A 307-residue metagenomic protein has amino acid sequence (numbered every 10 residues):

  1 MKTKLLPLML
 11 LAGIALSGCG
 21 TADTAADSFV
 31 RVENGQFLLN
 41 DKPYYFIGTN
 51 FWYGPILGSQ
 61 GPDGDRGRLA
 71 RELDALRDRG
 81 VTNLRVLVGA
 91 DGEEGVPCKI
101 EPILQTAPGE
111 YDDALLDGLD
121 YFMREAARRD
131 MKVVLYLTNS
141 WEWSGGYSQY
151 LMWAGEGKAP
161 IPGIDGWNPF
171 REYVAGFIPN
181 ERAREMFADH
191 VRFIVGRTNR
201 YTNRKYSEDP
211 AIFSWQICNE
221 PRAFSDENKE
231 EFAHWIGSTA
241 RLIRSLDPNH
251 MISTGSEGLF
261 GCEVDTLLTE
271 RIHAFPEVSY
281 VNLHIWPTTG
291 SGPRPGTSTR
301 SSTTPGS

Functional and structural regions predicted by a protein language model:
L5-I14: Sec-dependent N-terminal signal peptides
S17-G18: C-terminal motif of bacterial Sec signal peptides marking the signal peptidase cleavage site
T21-A25: Acidic, histidine-bearing metal-coordination/catalytic regions of metal-dependent phosphoesterases
D27-G292, S301-S307: Active-site mouth of glycoside hydrolases
